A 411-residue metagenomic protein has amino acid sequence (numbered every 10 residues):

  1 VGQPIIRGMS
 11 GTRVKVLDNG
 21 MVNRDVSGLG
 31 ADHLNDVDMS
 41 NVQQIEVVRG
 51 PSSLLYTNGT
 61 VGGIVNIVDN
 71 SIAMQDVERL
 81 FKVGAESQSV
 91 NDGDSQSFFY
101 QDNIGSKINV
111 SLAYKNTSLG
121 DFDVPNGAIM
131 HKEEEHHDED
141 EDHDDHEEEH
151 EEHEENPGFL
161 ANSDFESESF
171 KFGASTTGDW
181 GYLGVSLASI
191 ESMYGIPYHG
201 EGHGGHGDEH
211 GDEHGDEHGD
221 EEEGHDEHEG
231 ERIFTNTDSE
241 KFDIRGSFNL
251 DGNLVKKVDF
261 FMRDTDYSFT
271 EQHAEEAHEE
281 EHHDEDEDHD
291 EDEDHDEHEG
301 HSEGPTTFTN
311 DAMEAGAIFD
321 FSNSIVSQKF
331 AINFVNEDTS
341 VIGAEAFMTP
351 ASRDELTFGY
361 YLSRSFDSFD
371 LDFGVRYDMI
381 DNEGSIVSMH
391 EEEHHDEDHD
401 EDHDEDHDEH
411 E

Functional and structural regions predicted by a protein language model:
V1-D25: Extracytoplasmic beta-strand/coil segments of soluble accessory domains associated with Gram-negative outer-membrane
G2-I5, L17, D32-N35, V47 (+2 more regions): N-terminal periplasmic accessory domains that precede and gate Gram-negative outer-membrane beta-barrel machines
V22-R49: Short acidic/polar hinge/loop motifs at secondary-structure boundaries that mediate gating or recognition
R79-V83, V110-L112, G181-V185, K256-M262 (+3 more regions): Transmembrane beta-strands of outer-membrane beta-barrel proteins
A85-N91, N116-G120, G178-W180, S189-M193 (+5 more regions): Transmembrane beta-strands of outer-membrane beta-barrel pores
N91-S118, M130-P197, F234-G252, S322-V326 (+2 more regions): Transmembrane beta-barrel wall of Gram-negative outer-membrane proteins
A161-S163, S167, Y182-V258, D264-H282 (+2 more regions): Flexible loop and strand-edge segments within Gram-negative outer membrane beta-barrel domains
S327-E411: Signature of Gram-negative outer-membrane beta-barrel scaffolds
